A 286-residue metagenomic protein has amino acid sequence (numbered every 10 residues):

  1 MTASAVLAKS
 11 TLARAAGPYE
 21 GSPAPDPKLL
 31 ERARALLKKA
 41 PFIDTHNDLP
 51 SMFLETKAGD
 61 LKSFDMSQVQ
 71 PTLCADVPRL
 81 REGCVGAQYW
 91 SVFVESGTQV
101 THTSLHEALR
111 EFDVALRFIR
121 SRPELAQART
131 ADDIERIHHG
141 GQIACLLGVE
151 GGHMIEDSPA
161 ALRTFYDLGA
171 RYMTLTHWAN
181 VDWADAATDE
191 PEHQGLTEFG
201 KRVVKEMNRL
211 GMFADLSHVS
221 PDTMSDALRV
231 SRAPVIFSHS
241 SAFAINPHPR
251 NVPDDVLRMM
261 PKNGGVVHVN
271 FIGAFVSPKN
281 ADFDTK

Functional and structural regions predicted by a protein language model:
T2-E192, P247-K286: N-terminal hydrophobic targeting/anchoring segments and the immediately downstream early-domain regions of hydrolases
E198-K286: Catalytic pocket-lining loop regions of alpha/beta-barrel enzymes, especially the amidohydrolase/enolase/GH5 lineages
